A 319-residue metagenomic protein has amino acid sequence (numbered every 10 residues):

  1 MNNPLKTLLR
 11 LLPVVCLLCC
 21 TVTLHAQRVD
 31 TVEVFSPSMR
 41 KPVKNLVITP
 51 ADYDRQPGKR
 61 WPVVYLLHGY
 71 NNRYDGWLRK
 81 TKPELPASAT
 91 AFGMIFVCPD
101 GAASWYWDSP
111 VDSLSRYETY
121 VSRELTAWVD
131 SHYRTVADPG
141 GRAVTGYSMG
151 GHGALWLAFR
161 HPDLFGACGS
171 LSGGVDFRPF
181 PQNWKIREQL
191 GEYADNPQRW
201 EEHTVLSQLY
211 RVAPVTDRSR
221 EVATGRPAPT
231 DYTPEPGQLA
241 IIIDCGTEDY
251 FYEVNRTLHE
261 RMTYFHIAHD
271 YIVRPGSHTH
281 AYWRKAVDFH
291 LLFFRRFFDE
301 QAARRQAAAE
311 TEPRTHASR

Functional and structural regions predicted by a protein language model:
N2-P13: Bacterial N-terminal signal peptides that target proteins for export
L5, C19-T21, V222, P313: A detector of low-complexity, intrinsically disordered, Ser/Thr/Gly/Pro/Ala-rich segments
L11-T21: Bacterial N-terminal signal peptides
V22-A26: Sec/Tat signal peptide C-region and signal peptidase I cleavage site
Q27-R319: Non-catalytic cap/lid and distal C-terminal segments of serine-dependent acyl enzymes
